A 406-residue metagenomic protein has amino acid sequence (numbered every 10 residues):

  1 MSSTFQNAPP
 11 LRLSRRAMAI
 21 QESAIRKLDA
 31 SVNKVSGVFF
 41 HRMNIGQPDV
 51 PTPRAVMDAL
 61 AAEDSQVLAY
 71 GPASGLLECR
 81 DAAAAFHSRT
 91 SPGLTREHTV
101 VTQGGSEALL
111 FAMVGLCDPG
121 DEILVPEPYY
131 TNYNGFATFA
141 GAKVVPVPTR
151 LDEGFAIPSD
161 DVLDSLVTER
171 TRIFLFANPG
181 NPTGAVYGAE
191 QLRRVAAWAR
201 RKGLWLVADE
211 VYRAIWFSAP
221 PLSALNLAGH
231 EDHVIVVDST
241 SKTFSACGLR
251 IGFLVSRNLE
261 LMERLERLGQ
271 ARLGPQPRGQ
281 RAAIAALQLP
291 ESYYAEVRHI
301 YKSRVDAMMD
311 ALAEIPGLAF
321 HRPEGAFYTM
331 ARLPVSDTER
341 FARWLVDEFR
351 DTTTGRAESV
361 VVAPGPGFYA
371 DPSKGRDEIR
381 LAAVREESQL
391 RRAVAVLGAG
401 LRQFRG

Functional and structural regions predicted by a protein language model:
M1-R15, I20-Q21, V32-E63, E78 (+2 more regions): PLP-dependent class I/II
Q66-Y70: A short acidic, glycine-rich active-site loop that binds or catalyzes chemistry on phosphate/adenosine moieties
S74-G75: Short beta-strand to alpha-helix junction loop
